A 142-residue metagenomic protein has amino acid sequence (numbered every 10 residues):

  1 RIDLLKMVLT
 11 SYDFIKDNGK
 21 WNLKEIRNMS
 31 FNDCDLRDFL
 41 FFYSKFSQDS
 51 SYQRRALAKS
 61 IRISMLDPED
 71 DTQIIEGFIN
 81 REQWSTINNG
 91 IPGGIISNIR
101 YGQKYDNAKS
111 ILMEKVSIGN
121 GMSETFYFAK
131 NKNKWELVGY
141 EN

Functional and structural regions predicted by a protein language model:
R1-D3, D67-M122: Surface-exposed, charged secondary-structure patches
I2-C34, G121-N142: Short beta-strand edge/turn micro-motifs at domain boundaries
I15-R54, L66-D71: Surface-exposed beta-loop interaction hotspot
K16, E25, M65, E76-G77 (+4 more regions): Surface-exposed beta-strand edges and flanking loops
D33, R62-Q73, K132-L137: Hydrophobic, well-ordered secondary-structure segments that either form specific early membrane-associated helices used
Q53-I61: Surface-exposed patches in mature extracellular/periplasmic domains of secreted proteins
